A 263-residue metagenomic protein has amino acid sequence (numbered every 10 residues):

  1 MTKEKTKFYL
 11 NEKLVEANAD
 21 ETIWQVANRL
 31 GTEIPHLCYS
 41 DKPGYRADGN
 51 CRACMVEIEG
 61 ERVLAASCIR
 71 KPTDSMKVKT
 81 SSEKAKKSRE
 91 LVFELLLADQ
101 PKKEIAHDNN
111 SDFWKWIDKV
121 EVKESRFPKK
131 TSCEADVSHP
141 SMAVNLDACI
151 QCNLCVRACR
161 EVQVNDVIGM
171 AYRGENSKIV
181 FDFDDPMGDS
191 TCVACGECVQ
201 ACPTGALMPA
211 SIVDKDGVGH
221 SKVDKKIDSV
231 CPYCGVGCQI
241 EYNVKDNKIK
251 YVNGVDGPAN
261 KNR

Functional and structural regions predicted by a protein language model:
T6-F8, Q239-D246: Active-site and channel-lining beta-strand-loop segments that bind or position nucleotide-derived/phosphorylated
F8-D74, K84-S88: N-terminal cofactor/phosphate-binding cores enriched in small/glycine residues, especially glycine-rich loops such as
L14, V167, Q239-E241: Short, surface-exposed charged micro-motifs
K42-G44, D182-P186, D256-P258: Short linker/helix segments within small regulatory modules
R52-A194, V199-Q200, T204-V230, K245-K248 (+1 more regions): Fe-S ferredoxin-like electron-transfer domains and their immediately adjacent linker/connector regions across
L154, Y233, N260-R263: Conserved phosphate/anionic-ligand binding catalytic regions in large, soluble enzymes, centered on
D228-I240: Conserved catalytic-core segments of large NTP-driven translation/proteostasis enzymes
I249-R263: Catalytic P-loop NTP-binding/switch module of NTPases
